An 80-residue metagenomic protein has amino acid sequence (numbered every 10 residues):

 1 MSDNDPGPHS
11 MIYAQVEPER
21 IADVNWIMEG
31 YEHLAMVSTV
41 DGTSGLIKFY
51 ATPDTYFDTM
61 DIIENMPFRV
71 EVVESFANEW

Functional and structural regions predicted by a protein language model:
M1-G7: A detector for short, charged/polar N-terminal pre-domain segments
S10-I62, E71-E74: Amphipathic, hydrophobic secondary-structure cores in small proteins
W80: Nucleotide-activated sugar donor-binding and catalytic core shared by glycosyltransferases and related lipid-linked
